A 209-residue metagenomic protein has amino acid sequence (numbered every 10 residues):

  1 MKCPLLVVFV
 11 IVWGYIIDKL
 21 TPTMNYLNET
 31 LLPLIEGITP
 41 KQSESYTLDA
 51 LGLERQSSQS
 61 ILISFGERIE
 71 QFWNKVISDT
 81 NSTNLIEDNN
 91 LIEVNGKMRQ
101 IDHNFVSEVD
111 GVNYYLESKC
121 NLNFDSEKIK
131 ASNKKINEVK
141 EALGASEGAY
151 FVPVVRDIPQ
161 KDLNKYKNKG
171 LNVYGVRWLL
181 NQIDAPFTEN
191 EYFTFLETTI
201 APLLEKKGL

Functional and structural regions predicted by a protein language model:
L5-N81: Interdomain/boundary linker segments immediately adjacent to catalytic/signaling cores
S64-F72, Q100, E127, A131-K134: Short, well-structured alpha-helical interface segments that form or flank functional binding sites
W73-Q100: A broadly used, surface-exposed interaction patch
D79-N84, V109-V112, A142-S146: Secondary-structure boundary elements
M98-Y115: Active-site beta-strand-loop-beta-strand hairpin of nuclease catalytic cores that positions key catalytic residues
S118-W178: Catalytic cores of nucleic-acid endonucleases
K161-L209: Charged, structured surface patches that assemble and position nucleic-acid processing machinery
